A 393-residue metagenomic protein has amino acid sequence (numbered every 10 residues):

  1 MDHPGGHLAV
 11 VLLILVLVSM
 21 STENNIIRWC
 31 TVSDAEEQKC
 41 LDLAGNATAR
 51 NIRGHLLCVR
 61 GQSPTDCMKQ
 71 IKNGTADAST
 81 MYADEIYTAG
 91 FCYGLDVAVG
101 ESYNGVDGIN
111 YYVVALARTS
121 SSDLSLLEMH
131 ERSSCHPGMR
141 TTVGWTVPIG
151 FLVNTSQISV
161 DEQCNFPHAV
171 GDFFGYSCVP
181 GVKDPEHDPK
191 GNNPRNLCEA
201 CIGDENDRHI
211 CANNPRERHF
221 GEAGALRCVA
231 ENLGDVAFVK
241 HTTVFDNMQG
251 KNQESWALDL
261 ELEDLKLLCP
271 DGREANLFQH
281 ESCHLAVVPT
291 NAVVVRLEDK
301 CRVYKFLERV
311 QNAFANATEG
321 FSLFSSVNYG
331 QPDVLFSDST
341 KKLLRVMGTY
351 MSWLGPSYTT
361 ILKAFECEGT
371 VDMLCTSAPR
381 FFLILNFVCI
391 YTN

Functional and structural regions predicted by a protein language model:
D2-A76, M81-D84, G100-N110, L127 (+8 more regions): N-terminal hydrophobic or amphipathic helices and topogenic motifs
K39, M68, T88-G90, D123-L126 (+4 more regions): Extracytoplasmic/secreted cell-surface and envelope-processing proteins
C58-K69, V160-R227, E231, T242-V244: Short helix-initiation/N-cap motifs at beta->coil->alpha
K72, V153-Q157, A230-G234, N312: Sec-exported extracytoplasmic/periplasmic mature domains
K72-M81, S133, E231-V239: Alpha-to-beta junction loops
T88-N104, N247-S282: Ligand-binding "clamshell"
E101-Y176: A conserved helix-loop-strand patch within extracytoplasmic ligand-binding domains of the periplasmic binding
F238-H241, T290: Long, repeat-rich segments with strong aromatic
